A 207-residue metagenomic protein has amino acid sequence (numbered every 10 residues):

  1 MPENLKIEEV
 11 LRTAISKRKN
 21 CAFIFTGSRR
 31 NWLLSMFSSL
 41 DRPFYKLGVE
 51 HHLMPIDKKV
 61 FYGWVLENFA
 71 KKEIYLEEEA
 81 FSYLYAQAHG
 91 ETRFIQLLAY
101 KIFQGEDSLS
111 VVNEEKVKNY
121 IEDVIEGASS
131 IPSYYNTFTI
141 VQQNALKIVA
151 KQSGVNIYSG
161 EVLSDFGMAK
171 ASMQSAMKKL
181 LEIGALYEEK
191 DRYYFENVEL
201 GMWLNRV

Functional and structural regions predicted by a protein language model:
M1-R29, S38: Conserved Walker B catalytic segment
V10, K101, K179, I183: Alpha-helical DNA-recognition elements
S16, I131-P132, N136-V207: C-terminal leucine-rich, beta-strand-based interaction scaffolds used for sensing/assembly
K19-C21, K46-V49: Short glycine-/polar-rich loops that comprise or flank the Walker A/P-loop and associated switch/sensor motifs
R30-G48: Short regulatory helix/loop adjacent to the ATP-binding pocket of P-loop NTPases
V49-V60: Conserved AAA+ ATPase "SRH/arginine-finger" region at the nucleotide-binding site
L66-S130, I140, E188-K190: Amphipathic alpha-helical "lid/sensor" segments that cap RecA-like P-loop NTPase cores
